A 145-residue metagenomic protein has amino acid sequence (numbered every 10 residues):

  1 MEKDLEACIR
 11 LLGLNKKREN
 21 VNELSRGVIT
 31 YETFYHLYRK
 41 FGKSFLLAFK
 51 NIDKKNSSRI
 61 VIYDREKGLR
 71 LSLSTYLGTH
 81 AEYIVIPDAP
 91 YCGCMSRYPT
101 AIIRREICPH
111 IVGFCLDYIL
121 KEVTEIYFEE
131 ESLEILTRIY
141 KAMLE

Functional and structural regions predicted by a protein language model:
M1-E145: Long, low-complexity, compositionally biased intrinsically disordered regions
